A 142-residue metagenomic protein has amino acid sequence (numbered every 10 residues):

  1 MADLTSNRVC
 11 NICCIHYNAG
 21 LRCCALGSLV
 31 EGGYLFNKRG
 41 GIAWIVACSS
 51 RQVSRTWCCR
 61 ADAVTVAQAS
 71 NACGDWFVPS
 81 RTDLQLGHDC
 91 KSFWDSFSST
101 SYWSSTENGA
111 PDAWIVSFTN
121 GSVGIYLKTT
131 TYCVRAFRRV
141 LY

Functional and structural regions predicted by a protein language model:
A2-W76, P111-F137: Extracellular adhesion/carbohydrate-recognition regions
S49-V53, R81-W94, T106-P111, R139-Y142: Acidic glycine-/aspartate-rich tracts in secreted/extracellular proteins
W94-T100: A short alpha->loop->secondary-structure connector
